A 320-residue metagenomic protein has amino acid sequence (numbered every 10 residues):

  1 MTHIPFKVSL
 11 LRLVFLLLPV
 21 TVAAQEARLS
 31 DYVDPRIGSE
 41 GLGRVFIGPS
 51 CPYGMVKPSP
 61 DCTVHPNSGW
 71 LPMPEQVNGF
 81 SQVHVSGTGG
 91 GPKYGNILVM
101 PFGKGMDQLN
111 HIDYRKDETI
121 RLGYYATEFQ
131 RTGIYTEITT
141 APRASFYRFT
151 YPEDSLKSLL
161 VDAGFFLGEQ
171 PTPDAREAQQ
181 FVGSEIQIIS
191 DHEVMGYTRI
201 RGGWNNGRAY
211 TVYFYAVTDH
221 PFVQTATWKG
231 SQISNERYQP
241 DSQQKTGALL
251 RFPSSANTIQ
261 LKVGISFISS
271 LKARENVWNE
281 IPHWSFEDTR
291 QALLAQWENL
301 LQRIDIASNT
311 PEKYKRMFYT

Functional and structural regions predicted by a protein language model:
M1-Q25: Bacterial Sec-dependent N-terminal signal peptides
Q25-T320: Accessory carbohydrate-recognition regions in carbohydrate-active enzymes
